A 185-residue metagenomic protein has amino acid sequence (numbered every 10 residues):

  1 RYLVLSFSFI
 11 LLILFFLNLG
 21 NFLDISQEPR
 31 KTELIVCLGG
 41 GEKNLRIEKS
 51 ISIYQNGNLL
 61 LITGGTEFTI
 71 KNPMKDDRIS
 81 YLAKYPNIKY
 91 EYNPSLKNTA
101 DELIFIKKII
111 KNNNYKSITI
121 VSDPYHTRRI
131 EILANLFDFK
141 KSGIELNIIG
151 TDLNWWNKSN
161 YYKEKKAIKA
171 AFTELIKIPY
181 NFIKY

Functional and structural regions predicted by a protein language model:
R1-L5, Q55, I183-Y185: Short, Lys/Arg-enriched, disordered terminal segments
Y2-N18: Hydrophobic membrane-insertion alpha-helices, especially the h-region of bacterial N-terminal signal peptides
N18-N21, N181: Structural signal for membrane-spanning alpha-helices in multi-pass inner-membrane proteins, emphasizing helix cores
N21-Y162: A structural signal for short, hydrophobic/glycine-enriched beta-strand patches
K163-Y185: A transmembrane-helix-recognition feature enriched in membrane-embedded lipid enzymes and envelope glyco-/phospholipid
